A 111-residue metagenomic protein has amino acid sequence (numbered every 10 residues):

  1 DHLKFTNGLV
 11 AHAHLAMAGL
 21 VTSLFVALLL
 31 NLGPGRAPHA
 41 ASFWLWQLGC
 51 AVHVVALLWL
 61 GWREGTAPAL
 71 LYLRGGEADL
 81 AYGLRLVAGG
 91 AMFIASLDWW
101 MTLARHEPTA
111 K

Functional and structural regions predicted by a protein language model:
D1-A11: Membrane-interfacial catalytic/cofactor-binding modules of polytopic membrane enzymes
V10-P34, P38-E107: Hydrophobic cores of alpha-helical transmembrane segments in multi-pass integral membrane proteins
